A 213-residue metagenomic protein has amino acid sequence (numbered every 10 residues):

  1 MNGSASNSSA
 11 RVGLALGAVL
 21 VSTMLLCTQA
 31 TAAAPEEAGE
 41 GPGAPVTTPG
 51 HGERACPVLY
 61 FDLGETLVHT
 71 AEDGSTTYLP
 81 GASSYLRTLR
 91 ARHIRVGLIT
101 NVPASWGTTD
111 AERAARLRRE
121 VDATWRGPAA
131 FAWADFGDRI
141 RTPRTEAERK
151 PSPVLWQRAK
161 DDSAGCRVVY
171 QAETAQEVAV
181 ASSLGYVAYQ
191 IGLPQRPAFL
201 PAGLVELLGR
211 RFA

Functional and structural regions predicted by a protein language model:
M1-S8, V46-G52: Short, low-complexity, intrinsically disordered N-terminal peptides in bacterial proteins
N2-A34: Secretory targeting and sorting signals
V19-S22, G43-L63, S83, R87-R90 (+2 more regions): Asp-based, Mg2+/Mn2+-dependent phosphohydrolase catalytic module
C27-P49: N-terminal low-complexity, Pro/Thr-rich disordered segments that flank secretion/membrane-targeting signals
T66-L67: Hydrophobic "anchor" residues
T70-G74: Conserved ATPase-coupling elements of RecA-like P-loop NTPase cores
S75-L79, R149: A conditional alpha-helix N-cap/helix-loop micro-motif detector
